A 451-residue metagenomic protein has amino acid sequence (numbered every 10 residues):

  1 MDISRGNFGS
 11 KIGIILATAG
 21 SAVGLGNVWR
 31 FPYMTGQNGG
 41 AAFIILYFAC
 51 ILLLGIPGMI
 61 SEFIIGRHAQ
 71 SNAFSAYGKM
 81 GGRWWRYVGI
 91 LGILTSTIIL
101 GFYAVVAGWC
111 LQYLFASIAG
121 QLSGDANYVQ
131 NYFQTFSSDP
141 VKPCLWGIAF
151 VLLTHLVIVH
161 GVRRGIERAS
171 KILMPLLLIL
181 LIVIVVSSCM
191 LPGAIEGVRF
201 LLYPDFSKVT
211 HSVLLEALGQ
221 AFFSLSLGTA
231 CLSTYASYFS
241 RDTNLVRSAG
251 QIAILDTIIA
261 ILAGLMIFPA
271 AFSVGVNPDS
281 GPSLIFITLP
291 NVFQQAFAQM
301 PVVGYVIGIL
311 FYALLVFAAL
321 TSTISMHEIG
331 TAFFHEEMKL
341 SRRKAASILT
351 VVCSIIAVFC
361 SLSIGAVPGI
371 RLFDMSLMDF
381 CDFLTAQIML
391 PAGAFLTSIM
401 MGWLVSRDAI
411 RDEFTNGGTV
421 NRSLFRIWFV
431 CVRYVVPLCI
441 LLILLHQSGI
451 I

Functional and structural regions predicted by a protein language model:
M1-R5, A107-S138, Y238-D242, R247 (+5 more regions): Helix-loop-helix connectors at the membrane interface of multi-pass transporters/channels
M1-W29, G58-F63, R67-M80, R86-I90 (+2 more regions): Membrane-interface "cap" regions at the ends of multi-pass membrane proteins
D2-N7, Y33-N38, H68-L91, A104-R163 (+6 more regions): Inter-helical loop and helix-membrane interface segments of multi-pass membrane transporters/permeases
D2-S4, F8, E167, K171-L320 (+1 more regions): Membrane-embedded translocation segments of transport machinery
N7-T18, A42-L46, W84-T97, L145-I148 (+6 more regions): Select transmembrane alpha-helical segments in multipass membrane proteins
I12-F48, A236, R247-G250, I254-T257: Transmembrane helix-boundary motif of multi-pass solute transporters/channels
C144, S376-M400, N421-I451: A generic transmembrane alpha-helix motif of multi-pass inner-membrane proteins
L320-S325, A346-L349, C353-I364, D379-D412: Hydrophobic alpha-helical segments of multi-pass membrane transport proteins
